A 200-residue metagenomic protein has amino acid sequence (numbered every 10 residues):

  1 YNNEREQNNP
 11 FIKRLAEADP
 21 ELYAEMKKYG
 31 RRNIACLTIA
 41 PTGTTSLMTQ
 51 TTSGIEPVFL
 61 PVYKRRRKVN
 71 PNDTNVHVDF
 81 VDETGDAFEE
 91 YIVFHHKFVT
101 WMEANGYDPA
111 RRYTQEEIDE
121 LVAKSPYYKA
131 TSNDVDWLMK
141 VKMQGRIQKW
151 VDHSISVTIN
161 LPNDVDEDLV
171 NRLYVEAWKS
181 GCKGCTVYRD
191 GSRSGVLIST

Functional and structural regions predicted by a protein language model:
Y1-E25: Conserved, charged catalytic cores of large soluble enzymes
I12-A16, E25-R32, L37-T200: Catalytic alpha/beta core of large soluble enzyme barrels
